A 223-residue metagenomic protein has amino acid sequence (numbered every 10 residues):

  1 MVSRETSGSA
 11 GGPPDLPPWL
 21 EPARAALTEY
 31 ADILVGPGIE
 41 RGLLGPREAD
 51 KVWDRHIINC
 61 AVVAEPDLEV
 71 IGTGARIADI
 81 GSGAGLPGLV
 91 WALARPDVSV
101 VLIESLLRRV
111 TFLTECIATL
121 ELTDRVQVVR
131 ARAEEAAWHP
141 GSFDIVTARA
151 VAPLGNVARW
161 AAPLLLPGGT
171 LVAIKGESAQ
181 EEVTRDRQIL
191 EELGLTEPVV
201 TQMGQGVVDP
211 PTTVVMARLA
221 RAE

Functional and structural regions predicted by a protein language model:
M1-A78, A94, R108-L122: Class I SAM-dependent transferase core
G38-I39, A84, P198: Residue-level signal for pocket-adjacent positions within structured domains
E48, P87-L89, E182: Residues at secondary-structure transition points
D79-G83: Conserved S-adenosyl-L-methionine
A84-D97: Conserved SAM-binding loop of SAM-dependent methyltransferases across substrates and taxa, primarily the Class I
V98-E223: S-adenosylmethionine
